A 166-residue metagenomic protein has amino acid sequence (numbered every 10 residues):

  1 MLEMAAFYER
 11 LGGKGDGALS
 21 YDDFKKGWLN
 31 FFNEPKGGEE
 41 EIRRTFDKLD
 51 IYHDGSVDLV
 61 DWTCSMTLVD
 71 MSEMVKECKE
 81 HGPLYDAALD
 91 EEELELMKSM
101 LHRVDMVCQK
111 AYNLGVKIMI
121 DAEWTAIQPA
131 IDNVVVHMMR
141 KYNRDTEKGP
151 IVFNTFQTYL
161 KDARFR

Functional and structural regions predicted by a protein language model:
M1-R166: Positively charged, amphipathic and often flexible ligand-engagement surfaces
